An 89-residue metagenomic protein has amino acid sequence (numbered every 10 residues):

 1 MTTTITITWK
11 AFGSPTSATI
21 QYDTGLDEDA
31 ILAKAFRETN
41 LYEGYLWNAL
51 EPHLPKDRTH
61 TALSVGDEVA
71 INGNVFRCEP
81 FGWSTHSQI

Functional and structural regions predicted by a protein language model:
M1-R37: Extended boundary segments
I5, A18-I20, P52, I71 (+1 more regions): Hydrophobic transmembrane signal anchors and adjacent membrane-proximal interface regions, especially in viral
S14, E51-L54, E79: Intrinsic-disorder/low-complexity coil detector
T24-I71: Short, conserved turn/kink motifs that form compact alpha/beta structural patches or helix kinks used as
T59-I89: Short, compact, well-ordered microdomains
